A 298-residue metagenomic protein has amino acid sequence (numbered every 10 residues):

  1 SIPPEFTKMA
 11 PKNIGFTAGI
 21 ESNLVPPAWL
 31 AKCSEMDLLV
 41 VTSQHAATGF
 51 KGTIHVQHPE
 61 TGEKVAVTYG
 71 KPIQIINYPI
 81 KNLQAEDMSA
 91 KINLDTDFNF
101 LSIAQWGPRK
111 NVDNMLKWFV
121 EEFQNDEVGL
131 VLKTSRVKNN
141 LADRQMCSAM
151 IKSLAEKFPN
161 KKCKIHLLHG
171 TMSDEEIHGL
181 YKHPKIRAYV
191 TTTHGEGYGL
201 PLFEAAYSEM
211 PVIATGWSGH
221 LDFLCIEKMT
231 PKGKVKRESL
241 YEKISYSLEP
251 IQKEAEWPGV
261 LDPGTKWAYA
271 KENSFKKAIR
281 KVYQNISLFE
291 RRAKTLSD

Functional and structural regions predicted by a protein language model:
S1-F50, E176: Extended catalytic core of nucleotide-activated donor transferases of GT-like folds
L38-A85: Donor nucleotide-sugar binding/catalytic pocket of nucleotide-sugar-dependent glycosyltransferases
L83-N99, E122-D126, R291: Nucleotide-sugar donor-binding and catalytic loop/hinge architecture of NDP-sugar-dependent glycosyltransferases
N93-K110, L116-V120, L130-L132: Conserved donor-binding/catalytic core segment of Leloir-type glycosyltransferases
L141-L180, R187-A188: Nucleotide-activated donor-binding/catalytic signature segment of Leloir-type glycosyltransferases, i.e., the conserved
G179-G197, Y207-M210: Acidic donor-binding loop of glycosyltransferase active sites
P211-A214, L224-C225, P231-R237, E242-K243: Short hydrophobic beta-strand element within catalytic cores of glycosyltransferases and related nucleotide-activated
S274, R280-K281, L288-D298: A short, well-ordered alpha-helix in the C-terminal region of glycosyltransferases
